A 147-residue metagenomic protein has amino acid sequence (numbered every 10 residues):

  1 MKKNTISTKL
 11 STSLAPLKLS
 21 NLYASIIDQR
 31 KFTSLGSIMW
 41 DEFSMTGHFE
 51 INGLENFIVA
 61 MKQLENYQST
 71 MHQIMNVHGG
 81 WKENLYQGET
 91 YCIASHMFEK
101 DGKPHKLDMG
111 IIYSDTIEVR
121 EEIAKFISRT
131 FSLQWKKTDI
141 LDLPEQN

Functional and structural regions predicted by a protein language model:
M1-I38: Short, low-complexity N-terminal intrinsically disordered segments enriched in polar/charged residues
F32-A94: A solvent-exposed, acidic/Ser-Thr-rich amphipathic alpha-helical stretch
Y67, S95-H105, K137: Short, cysteine-centered beta-strand-loop-beta hairpins and adjacent loop/turn segments enriched in charged/polar
H72-I74, D108-Y113: Short, surface-exposed coil-to-beta transition loops
Q87, G110-P144: Short beta-strand edge/turn micro-motifs at domain boundaries
T90-F98, F131-L133: Generic short beta-strand segments
